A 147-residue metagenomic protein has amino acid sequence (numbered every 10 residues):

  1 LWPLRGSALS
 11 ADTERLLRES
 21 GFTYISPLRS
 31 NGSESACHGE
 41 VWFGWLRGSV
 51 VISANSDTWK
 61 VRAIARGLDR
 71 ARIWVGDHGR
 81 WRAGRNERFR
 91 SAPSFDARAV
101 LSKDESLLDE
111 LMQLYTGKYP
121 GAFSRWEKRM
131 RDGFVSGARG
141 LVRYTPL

Functional and structural regions predicted by a protein language model:
L1-Y24: Extreme N-terminal tail/first-helix region
S10, D57-T58: Structural motif corresponding to alpha-helix initiation and N-cap regions
A11-T13, R29-S30, K128-D132: Short, P/G- and charge-enriched loop/turn segments at secondary-structure junctions
L16, E34, F43, R88-R90 (+1 more regions): Sterically constrained small-residue positions within well-ordered secondary structures of folded domains
S20-S56, I64, R72-I73, A83-R85 (+1 more regions): Short beta-strand segments
H38, L141-R143: Conserved hydrophobic/aromatic beta-strand scaffold that supports enzyme active sites
W45, T145-P146: Active-site beta-strand termini and strand-to-loop segments that position acidic
W59-G140, L147: Short, structured beta-strand-loop surface elements
